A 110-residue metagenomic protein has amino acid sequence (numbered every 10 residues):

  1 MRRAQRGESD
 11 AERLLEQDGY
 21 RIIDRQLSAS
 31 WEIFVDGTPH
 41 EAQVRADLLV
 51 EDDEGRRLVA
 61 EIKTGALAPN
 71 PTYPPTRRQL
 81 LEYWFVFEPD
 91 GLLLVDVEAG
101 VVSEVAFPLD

Functional and structural regions predicted by a protein language model:
M1, F34, A66-P69: Residues at structural and domain junctions
M1-D18: Membrane-cytosol interface motif
R3-A4, R21-L58: Active-site metal-binding core of divalent-cation-utilizing nuclease and nuclease-like domains
R6, Q43, P75-R78: A general alpha-helical scaffold signature found inside nucleotide-binding enzyme cores
A11, V44-A46, G91: Residue-level marker for the onset of beta-strands and adjacent loop->beta junctions in well-ordered domains
L14, P39-H40, Y83: A general structural signal for stabilizing positions within well-ordered secondary structure
D53, K63-D110: Nucleic-acid nuclease catalytic cores
